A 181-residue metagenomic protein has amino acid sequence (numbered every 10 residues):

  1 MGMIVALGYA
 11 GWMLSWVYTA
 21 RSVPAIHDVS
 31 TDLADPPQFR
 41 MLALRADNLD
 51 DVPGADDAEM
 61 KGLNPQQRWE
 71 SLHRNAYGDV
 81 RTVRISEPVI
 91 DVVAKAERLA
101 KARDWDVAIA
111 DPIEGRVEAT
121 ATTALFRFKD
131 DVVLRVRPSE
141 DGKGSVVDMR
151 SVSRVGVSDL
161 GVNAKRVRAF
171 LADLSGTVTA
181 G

Functional and structural regions predicted by a protein language model:
G2-G181: Ser/Thr-rich, low-complexity intrinsically disordered terminal regions
